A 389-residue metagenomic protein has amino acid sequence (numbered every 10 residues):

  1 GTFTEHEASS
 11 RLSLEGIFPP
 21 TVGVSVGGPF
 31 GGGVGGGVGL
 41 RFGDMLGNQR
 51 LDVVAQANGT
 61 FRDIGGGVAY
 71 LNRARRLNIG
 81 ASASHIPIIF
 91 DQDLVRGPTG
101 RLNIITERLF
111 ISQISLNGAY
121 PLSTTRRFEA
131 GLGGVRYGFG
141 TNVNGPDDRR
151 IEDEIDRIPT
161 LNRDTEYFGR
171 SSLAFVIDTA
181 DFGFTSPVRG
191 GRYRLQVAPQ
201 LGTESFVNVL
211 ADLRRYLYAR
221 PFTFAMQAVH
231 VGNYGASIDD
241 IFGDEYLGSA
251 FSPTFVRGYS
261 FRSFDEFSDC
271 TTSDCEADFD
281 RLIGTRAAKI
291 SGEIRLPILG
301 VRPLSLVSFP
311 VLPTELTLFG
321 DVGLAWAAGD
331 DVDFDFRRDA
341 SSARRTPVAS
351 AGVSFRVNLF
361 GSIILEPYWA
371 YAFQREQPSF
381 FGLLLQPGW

Functional and structural regions predicted by a protein language model:
G1-G80, T160-V188, I298-S305, W326 (+2 more regions): Outer-membrane beta-barrel initiation region
S10, G16-F18, V24, S82-I88 (+7 more regions): C-terminal outer-membrane beta-barrel translocator/porin domains of Gram-negative envelope proteins and their
G31-G33, I283-R286, V307-L318, R345-S350 (+2 more regions): A structural signal for short secondary-structure junctions
L40, L213, G292, L318-D321 (+2 more regions): Hydrophobic, well-ordered secondary-structure elements that form the walls of internal hydrophobic environments
L46-N48, A74-R76, S123-T125, V188-G190 (+3 more regions): Strand-connecting loop/turn motifs
V53-G59, Q196-L201, W369-F373: Conserved short loop/turn motifs at secondary-structure junctions
A57-F128, G134, G138-G140: Outer-membrane beta-barrel channel domains
G258, G329-W389: C-terminal beta-signal and terminal closure region of outer-membrane beta-barrel proteins
